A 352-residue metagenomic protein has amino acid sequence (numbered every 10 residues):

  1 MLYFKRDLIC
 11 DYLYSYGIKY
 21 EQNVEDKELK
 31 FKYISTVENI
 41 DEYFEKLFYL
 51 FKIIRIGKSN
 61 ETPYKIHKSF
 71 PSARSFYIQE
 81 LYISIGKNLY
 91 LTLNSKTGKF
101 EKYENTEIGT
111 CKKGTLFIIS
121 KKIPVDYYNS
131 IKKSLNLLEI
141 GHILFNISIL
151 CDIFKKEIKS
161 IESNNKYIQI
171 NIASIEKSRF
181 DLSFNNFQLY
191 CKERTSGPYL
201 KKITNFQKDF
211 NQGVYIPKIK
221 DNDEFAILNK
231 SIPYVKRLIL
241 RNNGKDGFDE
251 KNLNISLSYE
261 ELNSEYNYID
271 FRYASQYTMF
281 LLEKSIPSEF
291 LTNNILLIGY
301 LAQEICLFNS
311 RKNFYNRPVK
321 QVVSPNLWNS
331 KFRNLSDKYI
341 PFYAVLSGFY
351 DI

Functional and structural regions predicted by a protein language model:
M1-I352: N-terminal accessory segments that position/regulate proteins before the catalytic core
